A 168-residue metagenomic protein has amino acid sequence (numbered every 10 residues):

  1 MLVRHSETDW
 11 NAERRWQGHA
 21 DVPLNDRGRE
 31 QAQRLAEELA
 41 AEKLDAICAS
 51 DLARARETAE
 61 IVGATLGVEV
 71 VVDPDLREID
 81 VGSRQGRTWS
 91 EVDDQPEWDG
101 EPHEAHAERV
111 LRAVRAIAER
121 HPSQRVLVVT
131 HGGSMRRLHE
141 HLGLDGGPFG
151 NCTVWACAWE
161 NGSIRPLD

Functional and structural regions predicted by a protein language model:
M1, V71-D73, R165: General small-molecule cofactor/ligand-binding pocket signal
M1-R56, D99-L111: Loop-to-helix element that buttresses phosphate recognition and phosphoryl-transfer chemistry
R14-R15, A59-G63, H139-L142: Short amphipathic alpha-helical segments
Q33-D94: Phosphate-coordination/substrate-recognition cap region in phosphate-metabolizing enzymes
A41-K43, I117-Q124: Glycine-rich phosphate-binding loop signature in dinucleotide/nucleotide-binding domains
T88-E101, R165-D168: A polyampholytic, Gly/Pro-enriched intrinsically disordered region
P122-G132: Generic beta-sheet signal
G143-L167: Domain-level recognition of soluble alpha/beta enzyme cores, biased toward histidine phosphatases/phosphomutases
